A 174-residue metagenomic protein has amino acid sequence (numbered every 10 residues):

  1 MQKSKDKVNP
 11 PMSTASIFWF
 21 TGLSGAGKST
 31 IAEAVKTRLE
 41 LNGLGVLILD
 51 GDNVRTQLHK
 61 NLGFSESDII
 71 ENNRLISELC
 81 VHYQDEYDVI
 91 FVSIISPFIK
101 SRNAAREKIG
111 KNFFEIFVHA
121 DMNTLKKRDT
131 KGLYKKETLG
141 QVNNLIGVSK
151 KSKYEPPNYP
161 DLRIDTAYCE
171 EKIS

Functional and structural regions predicted by a protein language model:
M1-F18: Extreme N-terminal, non-catalytic leader segments that precede Walker-type/kinase nucleotide-binding cores
N9-P10, R106, S152-P156: Short secondary-structure boundary/capping segments
A15-W19, G45-V46, V89-F91: Residue-level preference for the first positions of well-ordered beta-strands
T21-S24: Residues at the beta-strand->loop junction immediately N-terminal to the Walker
A26, A32-Y83: Conserved substrate/cofactor phosphate-moiety recognition/catalytic segment in nucleotide-dependent phosphotransferases
I48, F113-F117, D161-R163: Conserved beta-strand scaffold positions in the cores of enzyme catalytic domains, especially in NTP/NDP-utilizing
Q57-H59, S65-E115, Y134-E137, N144-L145: Glycine-rich phosphate-binding loop used to anchor ATP phosphates in small-molecule kinases, encompassing both
H119-M122, K127-S174: Small-molecule kinase domains that catalyze NTP-dependent phosphoryl transfer to phosphate-bearing small molecules
